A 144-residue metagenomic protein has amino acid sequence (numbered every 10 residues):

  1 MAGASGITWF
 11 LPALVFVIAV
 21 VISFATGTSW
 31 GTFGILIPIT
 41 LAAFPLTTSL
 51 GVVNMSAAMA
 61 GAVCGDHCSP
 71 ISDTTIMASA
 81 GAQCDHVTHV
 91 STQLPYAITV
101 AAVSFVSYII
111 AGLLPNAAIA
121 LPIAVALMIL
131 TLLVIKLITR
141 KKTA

Functional and structural regions predicted by a protein language model:
S5-V52, A58-D66: Hydrophobic alpha-helical transmembrane segments of multi-pass integral membrane proteins, predominantly secondary
S23, S104, Y108-G112, I135-K136: Structural signal for membrane-spanning alpha-helices in multi-pass inner-membrane proteins, emphasizing helix cores
T48-V52, G81-I98: Membrane-interface alpha-helices at helix entry/exit sites of multi-pass transporters
A60-S69, S91-S107: Membrane-embedded alpha-helical segments of transport systems, primarily multispan ion/solute transporters
I109-P122: Extracellular/periplasmic helix-loop-helix junctions in multi-pass membrane proteins
I119-L132: Small-residue-rich transmembrane alpha-helices that serve as helix-helix interface/gating elements in multipass
L133-A144: Membrane-interface capping segments at transmembrane-helix boundaries
